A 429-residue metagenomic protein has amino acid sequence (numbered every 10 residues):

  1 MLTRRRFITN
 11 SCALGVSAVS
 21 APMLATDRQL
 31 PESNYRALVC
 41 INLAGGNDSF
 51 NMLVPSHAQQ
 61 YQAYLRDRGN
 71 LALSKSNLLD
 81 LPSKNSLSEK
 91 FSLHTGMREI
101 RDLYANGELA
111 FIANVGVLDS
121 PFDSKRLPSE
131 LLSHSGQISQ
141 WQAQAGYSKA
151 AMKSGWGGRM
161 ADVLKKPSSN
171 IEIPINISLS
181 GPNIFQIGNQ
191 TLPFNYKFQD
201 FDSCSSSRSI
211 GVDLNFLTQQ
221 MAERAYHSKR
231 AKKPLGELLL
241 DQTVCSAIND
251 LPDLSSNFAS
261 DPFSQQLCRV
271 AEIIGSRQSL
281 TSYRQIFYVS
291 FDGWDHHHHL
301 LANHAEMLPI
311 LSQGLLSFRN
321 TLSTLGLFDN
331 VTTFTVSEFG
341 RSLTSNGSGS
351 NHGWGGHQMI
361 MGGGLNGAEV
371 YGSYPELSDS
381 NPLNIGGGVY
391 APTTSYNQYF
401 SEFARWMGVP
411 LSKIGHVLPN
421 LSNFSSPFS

Functional and structural regions predicted by a protein language model:
L2-T324, I360, E369-S429: Feature for exported/extracytoplasmic and membrane-associated proteins, marking the mature portion
R284-I286, F328, V336, G353-G356: Active-site lining segments that contact anionic ligands and/or coordinate catalytic metals
L315, L322-G347: Metal-dependent active-site segment of extracytoplasmic phospho-/sulfohydrolases and closely related
S337-E369: Histidine-centered active-site microenvironments of extracellular/periplasmic hydrolases and transferases
